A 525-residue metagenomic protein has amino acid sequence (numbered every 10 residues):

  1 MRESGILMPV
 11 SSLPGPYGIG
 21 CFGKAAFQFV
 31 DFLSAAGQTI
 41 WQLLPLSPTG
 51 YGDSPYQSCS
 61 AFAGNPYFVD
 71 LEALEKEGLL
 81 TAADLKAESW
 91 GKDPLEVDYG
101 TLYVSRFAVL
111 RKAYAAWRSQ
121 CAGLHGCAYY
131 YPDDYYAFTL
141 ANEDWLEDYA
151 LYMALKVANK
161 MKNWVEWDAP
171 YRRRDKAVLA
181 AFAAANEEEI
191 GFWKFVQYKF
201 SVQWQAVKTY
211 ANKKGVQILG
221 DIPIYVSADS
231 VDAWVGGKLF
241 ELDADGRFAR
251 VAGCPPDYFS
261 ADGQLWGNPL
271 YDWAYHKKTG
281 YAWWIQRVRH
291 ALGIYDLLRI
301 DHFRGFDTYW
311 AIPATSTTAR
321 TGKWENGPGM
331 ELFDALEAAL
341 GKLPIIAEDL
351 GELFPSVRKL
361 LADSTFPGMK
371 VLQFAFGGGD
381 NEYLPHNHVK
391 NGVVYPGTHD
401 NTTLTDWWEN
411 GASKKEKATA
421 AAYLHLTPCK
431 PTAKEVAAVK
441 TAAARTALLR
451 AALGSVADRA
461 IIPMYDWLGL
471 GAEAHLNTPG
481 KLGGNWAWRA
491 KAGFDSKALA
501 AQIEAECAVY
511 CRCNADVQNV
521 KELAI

Functional and structural regions predicted by a protein language model:
M1-G37: Mature N-terminal, pre-catalytic/accessory segment of carbohydrate-active enzymes
P9, G18, D53-Q197, S201 (+3 more regions): Alpha-amylase-like alpha-glycosidases and glucanotransferases acting on alpha-linked glucans and related
K24-T49, I294-Y295, A452: Catalytic domains of carbohydrate-active enzymes, especially glycoside hydrolases
S34, W204-N212, E337, L361-A362: Surface-exposed amphipathic alpha-helices with a cationic face
L44, Q217-L219, P223, L297 (+1 more regions): Outer-envelope exported proteins of Gram-negative bacteria
W193-V226: Conserved, well-ordered alpha-helix/loop/beta-strand core segments that scaffold catalytic motifs
G469-A524: Structured C-terminal cap/extension of enzyme domains
